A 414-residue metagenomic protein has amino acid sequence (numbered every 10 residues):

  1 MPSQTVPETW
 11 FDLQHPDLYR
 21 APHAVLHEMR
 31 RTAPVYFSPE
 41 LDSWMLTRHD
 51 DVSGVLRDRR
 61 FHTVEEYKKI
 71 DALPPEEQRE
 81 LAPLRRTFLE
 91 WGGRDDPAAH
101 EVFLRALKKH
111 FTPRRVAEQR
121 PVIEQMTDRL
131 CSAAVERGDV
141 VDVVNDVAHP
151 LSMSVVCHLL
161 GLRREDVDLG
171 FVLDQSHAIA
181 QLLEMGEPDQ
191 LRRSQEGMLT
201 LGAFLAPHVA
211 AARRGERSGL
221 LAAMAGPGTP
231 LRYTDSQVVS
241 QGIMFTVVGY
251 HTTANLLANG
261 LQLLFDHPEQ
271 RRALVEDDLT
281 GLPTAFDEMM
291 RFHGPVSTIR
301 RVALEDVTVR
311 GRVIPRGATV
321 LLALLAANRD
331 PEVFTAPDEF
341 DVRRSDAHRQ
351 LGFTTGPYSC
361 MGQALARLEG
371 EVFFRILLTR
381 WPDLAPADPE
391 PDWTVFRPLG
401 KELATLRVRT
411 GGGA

Functional and structural regions predicted by a protein language model:
M1-A414: Cytochrome P450
